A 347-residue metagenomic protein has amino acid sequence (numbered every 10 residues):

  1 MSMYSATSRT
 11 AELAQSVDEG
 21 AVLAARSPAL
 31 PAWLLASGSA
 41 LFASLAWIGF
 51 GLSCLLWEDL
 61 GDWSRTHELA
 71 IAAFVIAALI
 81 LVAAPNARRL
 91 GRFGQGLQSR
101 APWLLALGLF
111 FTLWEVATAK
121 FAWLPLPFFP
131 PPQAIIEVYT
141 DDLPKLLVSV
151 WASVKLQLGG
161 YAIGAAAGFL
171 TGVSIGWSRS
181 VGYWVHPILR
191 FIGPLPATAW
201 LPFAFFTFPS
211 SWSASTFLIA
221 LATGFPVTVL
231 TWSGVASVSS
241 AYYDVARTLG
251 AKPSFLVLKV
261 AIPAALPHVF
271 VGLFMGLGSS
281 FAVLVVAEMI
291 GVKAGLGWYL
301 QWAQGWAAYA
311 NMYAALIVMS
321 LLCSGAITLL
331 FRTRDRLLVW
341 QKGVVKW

Functional and structural regions predicted by a protein language model:
M1-S53, W57-L105, F331-W347: Transmembrane alpha-helical segments of polytopic membrane transport and secretion proteins
L55-E68, R92, G96, K120-I163: Periplasmic/extracellular loop-to-transmembrane helix junction in inner-membrane transport proteins
P85-R89, G159-L189: Transmembrane-helix boundary motif in ABC transporter permease subunits
L105, F110, L147, W151 (+4 more regions): Hydrophobic alpha-helical transmembrane segments of multipass integral membrane proteins, especially permease/channel
W184-P187, V229-L273, L296, L300: Short cytoplasmic-facing helical segments at TM-TM junctions of multi-pass membrane proteins
L189-P226, S233-G234: Generic hydrophobic transmembrane alpha-helix motif, especially the helices
F217-L221, S254-A287, A314, M319 (+1 more regions): Transmembrane alpha-helices
A236, V271, Y313-W347: C-terminal transmembrane helix and the adjacent membrane-cytosol boundary/short C-terminal tail of inner/organellar
